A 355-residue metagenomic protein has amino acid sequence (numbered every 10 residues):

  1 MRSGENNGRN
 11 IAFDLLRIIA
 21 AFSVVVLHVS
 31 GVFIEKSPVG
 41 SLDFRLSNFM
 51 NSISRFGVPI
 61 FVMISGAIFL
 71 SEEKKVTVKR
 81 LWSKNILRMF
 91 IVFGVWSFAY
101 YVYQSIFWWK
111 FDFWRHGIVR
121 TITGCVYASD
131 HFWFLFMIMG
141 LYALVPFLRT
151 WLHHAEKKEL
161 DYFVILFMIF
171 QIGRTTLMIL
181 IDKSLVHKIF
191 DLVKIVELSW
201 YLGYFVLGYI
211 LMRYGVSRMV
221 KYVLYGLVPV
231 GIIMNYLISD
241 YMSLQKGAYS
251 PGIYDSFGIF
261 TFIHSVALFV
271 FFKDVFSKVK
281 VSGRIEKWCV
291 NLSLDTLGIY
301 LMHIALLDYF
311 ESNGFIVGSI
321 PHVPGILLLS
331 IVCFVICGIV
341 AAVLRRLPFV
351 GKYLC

Functional and structural regions predicted by a protein language model:
R2-E5, K273-S293, I304-C355: C-terminal "closing" transmembrane helix and its immediate cytosolic amphipathic cap in multi-pass membrane proteins
N6-N10, E73-K84, L148-L160, L211-V223 (+2 more regions): Membrane-interface helix-boundary motifs at transmembrane edges
I11-S71, M89-S97, Y127: Functionally critical transmembrane alpha-helices in membrane proteins and complexes, commonly lining
F22, V26-V29, S97-F98, I165-M178 (+3 more regions): Aromatic-anchored segments of alpha-helical transmembrane domains
L46-V58, I122-M137, I179-G203, Y236-A267: Interfacial loop-to-helix transition and helix-capping segments at the boundaries of transmembrane helices
N51-I60, E72-S105, W109-D130, L141 (+3 more regions): Transmembrane alpha-helical segments and their boundary/interface "anchor" motifs in multi-pass integral membrane
F61, L70, Y100-W108, D112-K183 (+1 more regions): Hydrophobic alpha-helical segments with transmembrane-like composition
V216-V290: Alpha-helical transmembrane segments and terminal signal-anchor/GPI-anchor hydrophobic tails, characterized by long
